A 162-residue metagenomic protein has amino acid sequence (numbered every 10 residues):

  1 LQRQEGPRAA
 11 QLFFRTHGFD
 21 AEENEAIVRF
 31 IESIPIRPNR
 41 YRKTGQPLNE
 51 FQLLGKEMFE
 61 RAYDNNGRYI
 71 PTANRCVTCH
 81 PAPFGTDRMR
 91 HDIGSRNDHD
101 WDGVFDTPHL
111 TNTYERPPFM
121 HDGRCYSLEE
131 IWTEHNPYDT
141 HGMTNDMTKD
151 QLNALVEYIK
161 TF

Functional and structural regions predicted by a protein language model:
L1-F162: Periplasmic c-type cytochrome electron-transfer domains
